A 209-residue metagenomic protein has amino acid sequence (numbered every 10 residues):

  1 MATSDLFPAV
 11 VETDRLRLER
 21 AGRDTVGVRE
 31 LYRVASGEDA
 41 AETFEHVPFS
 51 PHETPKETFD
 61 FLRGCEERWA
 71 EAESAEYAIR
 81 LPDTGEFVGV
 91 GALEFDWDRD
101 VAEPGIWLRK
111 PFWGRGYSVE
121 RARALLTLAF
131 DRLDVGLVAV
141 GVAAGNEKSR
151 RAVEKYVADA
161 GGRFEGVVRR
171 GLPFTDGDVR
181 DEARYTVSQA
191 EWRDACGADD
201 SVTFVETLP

Functional and structural regions predicted by a protein language model:
M1-A41, E76, R80-P209: Acyl-donor (CoA/ACP) binding surface of acyl/acetyltransferases
A40-G64, Y77: Conserved GNAT-fold acetyl-CoA-binding loop/helix
T54-P55, W69, G161-R163: A short hydrophobic/aromatic micro-motif that marks alpha-helical segments and, especially, helix-coil
R63-A78, G89: A short helix-loop-beta-strand connector motif used in the catalytic cores of GNAT acetyltransferases and, in some
